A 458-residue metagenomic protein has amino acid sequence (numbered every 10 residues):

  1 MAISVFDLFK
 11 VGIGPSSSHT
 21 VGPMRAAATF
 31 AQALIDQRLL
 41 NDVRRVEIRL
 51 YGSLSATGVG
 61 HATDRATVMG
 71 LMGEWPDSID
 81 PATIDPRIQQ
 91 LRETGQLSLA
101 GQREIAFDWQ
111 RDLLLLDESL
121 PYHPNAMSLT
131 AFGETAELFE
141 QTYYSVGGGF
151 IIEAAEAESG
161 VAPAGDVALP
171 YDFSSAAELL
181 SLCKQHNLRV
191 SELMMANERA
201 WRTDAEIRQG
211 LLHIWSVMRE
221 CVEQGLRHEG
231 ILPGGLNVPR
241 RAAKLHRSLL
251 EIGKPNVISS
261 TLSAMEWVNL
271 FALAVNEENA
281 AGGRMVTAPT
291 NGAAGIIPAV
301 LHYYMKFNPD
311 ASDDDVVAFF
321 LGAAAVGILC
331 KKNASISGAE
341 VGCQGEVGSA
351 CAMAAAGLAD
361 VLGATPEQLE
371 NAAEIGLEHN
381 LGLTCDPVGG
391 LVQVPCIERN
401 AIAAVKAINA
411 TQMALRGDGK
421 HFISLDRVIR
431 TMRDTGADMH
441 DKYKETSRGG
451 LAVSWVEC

Functional and structural regions predicted by a protein language model:
M1-G14, Q37: An N-terminal structural lobe/cap that precedes and organizes the functional/catalytic core across diverse proteins
F9-A27, A281-V300, C343-C351: Conserved phosphate/anionic-ligand binding catalytic regions in large, soluble enzymes, centered on
S18-I35, P298-D310, A355-G363: Alpha-helical support elements that line or immediately flank enzyme active sites and cofactor-binding pockets
R45-G58, Q89-L97, L245, F320-K332 (+2 more regions): Short, mixed-charge aromatic SLiMs
P76-N256, W267: C-terminal regulatory domains involved in ligand/effector binding and gene-expression control
D204-G342, G450-C458: Accessory "access/gating" subregions that flank catalytic or transport cores
A311, G322, I328-A401, M413-F422: Hydrophobic alpha-helical bundle architecture
F422-C458: Extended hydrophobic packing segments that form well-structured cores
